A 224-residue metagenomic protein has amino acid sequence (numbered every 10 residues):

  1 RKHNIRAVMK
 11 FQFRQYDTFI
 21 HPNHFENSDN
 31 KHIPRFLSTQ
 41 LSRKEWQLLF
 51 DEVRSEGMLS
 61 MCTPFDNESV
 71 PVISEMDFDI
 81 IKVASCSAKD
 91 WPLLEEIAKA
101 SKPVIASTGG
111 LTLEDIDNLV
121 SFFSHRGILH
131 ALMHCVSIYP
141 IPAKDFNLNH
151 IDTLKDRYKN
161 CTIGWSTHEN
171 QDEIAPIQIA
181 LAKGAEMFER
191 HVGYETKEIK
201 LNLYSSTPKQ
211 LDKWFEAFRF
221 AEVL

Functional and structural regions predicted by a protein language model:
R1-L224: Catalytic cores and adjacent flexible loops of soluble metabolic enzymes that perform enolate/carbanion chemistry on
